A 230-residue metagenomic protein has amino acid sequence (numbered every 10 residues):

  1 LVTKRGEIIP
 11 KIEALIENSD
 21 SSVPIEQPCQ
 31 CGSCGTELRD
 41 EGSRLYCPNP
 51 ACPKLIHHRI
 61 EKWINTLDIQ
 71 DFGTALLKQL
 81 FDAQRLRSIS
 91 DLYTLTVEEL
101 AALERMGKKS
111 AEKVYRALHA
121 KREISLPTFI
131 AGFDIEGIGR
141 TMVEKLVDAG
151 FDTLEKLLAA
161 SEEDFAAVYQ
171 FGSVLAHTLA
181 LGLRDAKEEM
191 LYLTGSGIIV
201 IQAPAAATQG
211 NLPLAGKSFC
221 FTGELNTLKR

Functional and structural regions predicted by a protein language model:
L1-V2: Duplex nucleic acid-engaging cores and interfaces of nucleic-acid transaction enzymes
R5-F72: Cys/His-rich short segments
E13, F81, A180: A short local structural element in Rossmann-fold oxidoreductases
S21, I56, L103-E104, K109-R230: DNA strand-break repair and replication-stress modules
Q27, A75, L126-I130: Interdomain boundary/hinge elements
K54-E112: Long, charge-rich boundary regions
